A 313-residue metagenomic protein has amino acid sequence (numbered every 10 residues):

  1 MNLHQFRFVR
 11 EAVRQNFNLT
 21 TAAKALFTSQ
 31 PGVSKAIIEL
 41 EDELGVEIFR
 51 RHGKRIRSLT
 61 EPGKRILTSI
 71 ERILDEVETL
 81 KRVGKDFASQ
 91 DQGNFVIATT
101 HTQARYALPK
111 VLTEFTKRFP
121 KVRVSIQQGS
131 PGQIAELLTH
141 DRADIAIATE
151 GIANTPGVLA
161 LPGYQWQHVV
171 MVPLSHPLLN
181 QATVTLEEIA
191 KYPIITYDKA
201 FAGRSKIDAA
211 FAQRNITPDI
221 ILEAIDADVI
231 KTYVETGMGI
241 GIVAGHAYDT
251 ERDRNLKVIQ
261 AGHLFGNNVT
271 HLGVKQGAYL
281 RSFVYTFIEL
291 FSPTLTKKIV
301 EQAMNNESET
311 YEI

Functional and structural regions predicted by a protein language model:
A12-S29: Short helix-boundary/capping micro-motifs
E41-E61: A short LG(V/I)-centered, amphipathic sequence patch enriched for acidic residue(s) preceding the LG motif
F87, K110-E114, G132-V172, E235-M238 (+1 more regions): Short beta-strand-centered segments that line the small-molecule binding cleft or hinge of alpha/beta clamshell
Q92-N154, E223-A224: Central regulatory/effector-binding core of bacterial HTH transcription factors
A107, K257-E301: A late-sequence structural motif
S130-A143, T149, A202-I259, E307: Hydrophobic hinge/microswitch elements
T155-L161, Q165-Q167, Q181, D228-G277: Beta-alpha-beta core module
L178-L179, P193-R214, L280-L290, L295-E307: Secondary-structure junction motif
